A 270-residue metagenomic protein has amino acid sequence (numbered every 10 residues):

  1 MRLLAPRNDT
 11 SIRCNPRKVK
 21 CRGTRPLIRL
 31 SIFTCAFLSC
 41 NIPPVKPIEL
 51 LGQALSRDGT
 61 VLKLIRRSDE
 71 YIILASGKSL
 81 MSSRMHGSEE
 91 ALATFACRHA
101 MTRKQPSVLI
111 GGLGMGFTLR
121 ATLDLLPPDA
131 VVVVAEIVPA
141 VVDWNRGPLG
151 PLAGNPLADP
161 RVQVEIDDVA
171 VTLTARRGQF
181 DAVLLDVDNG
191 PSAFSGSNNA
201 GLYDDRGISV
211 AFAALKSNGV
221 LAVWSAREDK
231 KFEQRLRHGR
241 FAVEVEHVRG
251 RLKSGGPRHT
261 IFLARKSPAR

Functional and structural regions predicted by a protein language model:
L3-L4, L27-L30, L38: Leucine-biased recognition of intrinsically disordered, low-complexity hydrophobic segments
D9-C14, C21, F33, C40: Short terminal hydrophobic/aromatic SLiMs and anchors at protein ends
V19, G23-P26, S31: Periodic, rod-like helical contexts
C40-I72: N-terminal auxiliary segments of SAM/dcSAM-dependent transferases
K46, H86-L215, V223-A226, Q234 (+3 more regions): The AdoMet/dcAdoMet-binding core of the Class I SAM-like
K63-S76, L80-H86, E90-A91: S-adenosyl-L-methionine
F262-R270: C-terminal lobe and adjacent flexible extensions of AdoMet/dcAdoMet transferase-like proteins
